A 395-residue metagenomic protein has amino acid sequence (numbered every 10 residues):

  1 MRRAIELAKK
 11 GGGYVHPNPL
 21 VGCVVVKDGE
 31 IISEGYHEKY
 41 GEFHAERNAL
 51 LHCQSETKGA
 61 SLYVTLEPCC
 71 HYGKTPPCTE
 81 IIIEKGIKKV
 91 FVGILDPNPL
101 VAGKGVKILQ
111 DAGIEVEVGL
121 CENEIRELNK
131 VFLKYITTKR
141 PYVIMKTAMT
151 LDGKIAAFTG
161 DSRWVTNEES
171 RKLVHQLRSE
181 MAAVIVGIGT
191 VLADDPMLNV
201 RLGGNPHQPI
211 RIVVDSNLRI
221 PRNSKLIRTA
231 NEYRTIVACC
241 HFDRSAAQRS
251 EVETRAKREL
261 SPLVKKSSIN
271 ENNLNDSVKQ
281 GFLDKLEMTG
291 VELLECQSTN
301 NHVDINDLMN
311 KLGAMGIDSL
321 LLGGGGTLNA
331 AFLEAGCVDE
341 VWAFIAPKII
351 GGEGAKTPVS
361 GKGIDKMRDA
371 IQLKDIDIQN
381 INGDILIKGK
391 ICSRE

Functional and structural regions predicted by a protein language model:
M1-F43: N-terminal subdomain of lithium-sensitive/metallo-dependent phosphomonoesterases centered on the IMPase/IPPase/PAP
M1-R2, L7-G11, H16-N18, K74 (+3 more regions): Enzymes that bind and transform nitrogen-containing heteroaromatic metabolites
R2, E6-K9, S33, H44-R47 (+4 more regions): A broad detector of short, well-ordered amphipathic alpha-helices that serve as recognition/interaction surfaces
Y14-V15, E42, L120-A148, C240: Proteins enriched for Cys/Gly/acidic motifs involved in redox and nucleic-acid/cofactor modification
V25-I125, I210, H241, L333: Zn2+-dependent cytidine deaminase-like catalytic core
K27, T137-T138, K390-C392: Active-site beta-strand termini and strand-to-loop segments that position acidic
R249, R258, Q280: Cationic, low-complexity basic patches in intrinsically disordered or flexible, solvent-exposed regions
V252-K257, K266-S267, N272-N275: Polybasic, lysine-rich low-complexity intrinsically disordered segments
